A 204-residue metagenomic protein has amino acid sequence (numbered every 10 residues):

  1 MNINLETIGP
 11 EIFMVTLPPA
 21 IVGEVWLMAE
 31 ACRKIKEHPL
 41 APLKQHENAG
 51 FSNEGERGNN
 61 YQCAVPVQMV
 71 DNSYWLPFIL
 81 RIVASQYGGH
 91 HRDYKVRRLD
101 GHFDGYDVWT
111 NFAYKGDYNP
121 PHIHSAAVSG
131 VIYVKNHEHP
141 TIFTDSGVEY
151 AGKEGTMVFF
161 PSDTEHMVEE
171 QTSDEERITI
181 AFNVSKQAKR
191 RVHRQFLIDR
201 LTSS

Functional and structural regions predicted by a protein language model:
M1-D100, Y118: Non-heme Fe(II)/2-oxoglutarate
H91-E170, E175-T179, N183-I198: Catalytic core of non-heme Fe(II) oxygenases with the double-stranded beta-helix
R200-S204: Short, cationic low-complexity segments
